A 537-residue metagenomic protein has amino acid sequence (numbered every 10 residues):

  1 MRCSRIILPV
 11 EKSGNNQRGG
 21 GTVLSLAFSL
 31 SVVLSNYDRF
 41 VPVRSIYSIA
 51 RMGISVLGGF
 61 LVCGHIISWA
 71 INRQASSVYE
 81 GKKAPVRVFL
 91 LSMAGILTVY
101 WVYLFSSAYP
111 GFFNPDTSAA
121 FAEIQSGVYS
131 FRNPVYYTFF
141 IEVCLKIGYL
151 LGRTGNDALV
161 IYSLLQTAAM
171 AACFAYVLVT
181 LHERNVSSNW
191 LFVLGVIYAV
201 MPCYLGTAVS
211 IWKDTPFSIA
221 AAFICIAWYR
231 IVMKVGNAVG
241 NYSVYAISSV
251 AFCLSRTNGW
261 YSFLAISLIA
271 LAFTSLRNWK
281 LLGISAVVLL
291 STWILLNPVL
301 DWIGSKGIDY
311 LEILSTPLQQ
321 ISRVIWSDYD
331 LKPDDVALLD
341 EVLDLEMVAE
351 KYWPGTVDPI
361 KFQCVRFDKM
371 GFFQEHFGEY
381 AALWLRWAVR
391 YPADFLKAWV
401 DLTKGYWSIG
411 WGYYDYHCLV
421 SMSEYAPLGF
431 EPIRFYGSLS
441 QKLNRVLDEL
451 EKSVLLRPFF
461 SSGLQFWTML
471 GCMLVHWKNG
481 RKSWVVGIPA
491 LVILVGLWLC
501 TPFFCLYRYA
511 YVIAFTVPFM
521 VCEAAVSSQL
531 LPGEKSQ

Functional and structural regions predicted by a protein language model:
M1-F28, V41-W101, S527-Q537: Start-transfer (signal-anchor) and selected internal transmembrane alpha helices of multi-pass inner/ER membrane
G53, V135-F139, L150-A175: Loop-to-helix entry region of an early transmembrane alpha helix in multi-pass inner-membrane enzymes
L61, L164-N185, F223: Transmembrane-helix motifs of polytopic, lipid-linked glycan transferases
A108-A120, V128-C144, G148-D157, V512: Extracytoplasmic catalytic/substrate-binding loops of multi-pass membrane glycan-assembly enzymes
D157-I161, K397, D401-G487: Membrane-interface anchor segments at the N-terminal boundary of transmembrane helices in multi-pass membrane enzymes
G206-F217: Short acidic/glycine- and proline-prone juxtamembrane loop motifs at membrane-interface regions of multi-pass membrane
N241-R256, S267-L268, A286-T292: Membrane-interface alpha helices of multi-pass inner-membrane proteins
G304-R434: Membrane-proximal stem/loop segments at transmembrane-domain junctions that anchor or position
